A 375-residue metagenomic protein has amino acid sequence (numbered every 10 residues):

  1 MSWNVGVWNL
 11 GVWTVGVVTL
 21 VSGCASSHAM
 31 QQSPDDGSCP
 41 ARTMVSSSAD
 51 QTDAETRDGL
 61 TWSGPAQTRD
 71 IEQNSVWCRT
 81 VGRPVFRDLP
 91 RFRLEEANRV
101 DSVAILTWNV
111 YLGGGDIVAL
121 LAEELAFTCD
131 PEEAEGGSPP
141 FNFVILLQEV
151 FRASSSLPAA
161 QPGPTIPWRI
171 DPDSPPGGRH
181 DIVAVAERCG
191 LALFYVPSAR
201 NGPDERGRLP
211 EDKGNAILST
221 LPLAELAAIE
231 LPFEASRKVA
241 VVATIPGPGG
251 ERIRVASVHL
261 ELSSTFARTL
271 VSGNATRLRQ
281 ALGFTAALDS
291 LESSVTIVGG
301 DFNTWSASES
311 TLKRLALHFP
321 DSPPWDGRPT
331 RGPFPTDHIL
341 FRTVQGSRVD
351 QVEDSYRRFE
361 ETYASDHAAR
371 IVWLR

Functional and structural regions predicted by a protein language model:
G11-G23: Bacterial N-terminal signal peptides
C24-L191, Y195-G207, L282: N-terminal, active-site-proximal structural segment of metallo-dependent hydrolase catalytic domains
Q31-R91, A228, L288-I297, F302-R375: Metal-dependent phosphoester-hydrolase catalytic domains
F92-L106, E211, N215-E225, A235-E261 (+1 more regions): Beta-strand-turn-beta hairpins that frame and shape the catalytic cleft of phosphate-ester-processing enzymes
W108-V110, E149-V150, L260, G300-F302 (+1 more regions): Active-site metal-binding loops of divalent metal-dependent hydrolases
L112, A227-P232, L260-T276: Surface-exposed cleft-lining segments at the edges of enzyme active sites
G113-G115, R152-S154, N201-D204, S263-F266 (+2 more regions): Active-site environment of divalent metal-dependent phosphoester hydrolases
V239-V258, L270-T311: His/acidic metal-ligating clusters that form di-metal
